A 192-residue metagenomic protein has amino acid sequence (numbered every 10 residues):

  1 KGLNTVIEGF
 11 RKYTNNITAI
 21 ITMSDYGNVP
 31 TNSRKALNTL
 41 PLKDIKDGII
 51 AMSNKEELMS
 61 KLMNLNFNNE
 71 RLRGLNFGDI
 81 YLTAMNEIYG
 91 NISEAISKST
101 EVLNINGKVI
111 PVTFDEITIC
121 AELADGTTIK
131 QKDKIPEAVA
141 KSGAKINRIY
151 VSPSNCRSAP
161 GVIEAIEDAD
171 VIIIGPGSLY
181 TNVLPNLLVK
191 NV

Functional and structural regions predicted by a protein language model:
G2: Hydrophobic/small residue at the entry helix of a nucleotide-binding pocket
T5-N16: A short, Lys/Arg-enriched amphipathic alpha-helix followed by its capping loop at the start of a domain
T18-S24: Short internal beta-strands
S24-G143: Electropositive, gly/pro-rich neighborhoods at or near active sites that engage anionic ligands
R148-I163, L187-L188: Active-site glycine-rich loop that binds ribose-phosphate moieties when present
A169: An anion/phosphate-binding loop that grips the pyrophosphate of nucleotide cofactors and donors
I173-G175: Structural motif
L179-V189: Glycine/threonine-rich flexible loop motifs
